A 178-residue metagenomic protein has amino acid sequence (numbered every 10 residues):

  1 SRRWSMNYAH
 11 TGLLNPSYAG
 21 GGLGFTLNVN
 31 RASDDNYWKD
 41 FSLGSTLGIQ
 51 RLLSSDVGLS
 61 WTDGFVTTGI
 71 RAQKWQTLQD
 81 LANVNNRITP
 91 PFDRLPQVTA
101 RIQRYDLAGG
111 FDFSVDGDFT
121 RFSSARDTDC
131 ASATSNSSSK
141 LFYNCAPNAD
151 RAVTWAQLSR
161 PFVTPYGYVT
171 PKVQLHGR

Functional and structural regions predicted by a protein language model:
S1-R178: Outer-membrane beta-barrel proteins and related beta-barrel translocases across Gram-negative bacteria
